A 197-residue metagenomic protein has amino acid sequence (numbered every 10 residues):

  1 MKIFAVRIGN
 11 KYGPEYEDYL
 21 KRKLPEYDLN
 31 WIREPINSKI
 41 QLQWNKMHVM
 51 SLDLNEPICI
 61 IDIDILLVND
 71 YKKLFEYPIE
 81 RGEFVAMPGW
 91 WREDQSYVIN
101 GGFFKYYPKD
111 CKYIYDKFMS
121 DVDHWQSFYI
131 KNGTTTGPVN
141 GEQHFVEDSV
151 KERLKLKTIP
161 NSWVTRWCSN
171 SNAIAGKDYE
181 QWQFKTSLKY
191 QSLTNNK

Functional and structural regions predicted by a protein language model:
M1-Q43, L54-N55, P108-K109, R153 (+1 more regions): N-terminal anchoring/stem segment of glycosyltransferases
N45, I99-G101, G141: A conserved catalytic-core signature of glycosyltransferases
K46-S51: Short, conserved alpha-helix that lines the donor NDP-sugar binding/gating region of sugar-transfer enzymes
I58: Short aromatic/hydrophobic "clamp" motif used to bind/position activated sugar donors
D62-L66: The conserved acidic donor/metal-binding loop of glycosyltransferases
L67-I99: Conserved donor-nucleotide/metal-binding helix-loop-beta segment in metal-dependent transferases, i.e., the alpha-helix
Q95, I99-K109: Substrate-binding rim/cap in mid-to-C-terminal beta-strand-loop elements of soluble/periplasmic
Y107, K112-K197: Catalytic core and acceptor-binding pocket of nucleotide-sugar-dependent glycosyltransferases
